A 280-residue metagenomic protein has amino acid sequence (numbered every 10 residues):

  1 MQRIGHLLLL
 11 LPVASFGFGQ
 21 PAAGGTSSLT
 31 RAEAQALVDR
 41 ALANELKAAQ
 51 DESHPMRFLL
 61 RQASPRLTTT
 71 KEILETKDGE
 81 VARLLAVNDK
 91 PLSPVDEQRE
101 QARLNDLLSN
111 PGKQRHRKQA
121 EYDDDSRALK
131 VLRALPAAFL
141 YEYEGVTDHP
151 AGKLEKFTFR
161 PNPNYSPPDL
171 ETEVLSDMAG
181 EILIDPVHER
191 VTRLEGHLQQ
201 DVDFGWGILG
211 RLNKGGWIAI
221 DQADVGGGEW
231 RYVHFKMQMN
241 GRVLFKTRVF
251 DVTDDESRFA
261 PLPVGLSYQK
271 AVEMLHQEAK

Functional and structural regions predicted by a protein language model:
M1-G5: Positively charged n-region of N-terminal signal peptides that target proteins for export
H6-G17: Bacterial N-terminal signal peptides
Q20-A179, P186-T192, H197-G216, D221-Y232 (+1 more regions): Structured extracytoplasmic
